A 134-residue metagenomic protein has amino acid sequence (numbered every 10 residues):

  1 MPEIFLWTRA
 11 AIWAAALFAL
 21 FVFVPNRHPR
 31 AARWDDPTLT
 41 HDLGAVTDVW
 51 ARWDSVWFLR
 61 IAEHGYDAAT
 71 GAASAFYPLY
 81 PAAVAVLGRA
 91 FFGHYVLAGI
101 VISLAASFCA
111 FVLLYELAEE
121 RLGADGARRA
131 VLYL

Functional and structural regions predicted by a protein language model:
M1, V96-I100: Residue-level signature of transmembrane alpha-helical entry/exit and packing/kink sites in multi-pass membrane
M1-T38: Start-transfer (signal-anchor) and selected internal transmembrane alpha helices of multi-pass inner/ER membrane
A10, V101, L132-Y133: Hydrophobic residues within the alpha-helical transmembrane core of Major Facilitator Superfamily
W13-F18, V22, V86, L113 (+1 more regions): Hydrophobic membrane-targeting alpha-helices
A45-R52, V56, I100, A106-S107: Hydrophobic transmembrane alpha-helices and immediately adjacent juxtamembrane helices of multi-pass inner-membrane
V49-G93: Short hydrophobic/aromatic helix or loop-helix immediately within or flanking a transmembrane segment in polytopic
Y80, V84-G88, G99-L113: Transmembrane alpha-helices of multi-pass, membrane-embedded glycan-processing enzymes that use lipid-linked
L97, Y115-L134: Transmembrane-helix signature of polytopic, membrane-embedded enzymes that assemble or transfer cell-envelope glycans
